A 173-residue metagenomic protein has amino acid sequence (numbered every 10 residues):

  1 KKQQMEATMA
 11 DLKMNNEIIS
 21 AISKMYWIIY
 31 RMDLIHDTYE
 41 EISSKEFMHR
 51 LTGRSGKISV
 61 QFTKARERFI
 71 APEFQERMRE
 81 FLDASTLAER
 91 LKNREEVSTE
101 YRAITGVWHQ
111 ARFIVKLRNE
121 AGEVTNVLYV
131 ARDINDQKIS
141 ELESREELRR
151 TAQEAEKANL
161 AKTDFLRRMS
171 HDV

Functional and structural regions predicted by a protein language model:
K1-M14, R132-K157: PAS-associated C-terminal cap
N15-I19, I29, T86-A88, S98-E100 (+1 more regions): Generic recognition of flexible, low-complexity loop/linker segments
E17-F69: PAS-family sensory domain signal
S23, E147-V173: Primarily the dimerization/phosphotransfer
I58-T86, N93-R94: PAS/Per-ARNT-Sim sensory domains
T99-V107: PAS-family sensory domains
A111-K138: Short loop/turn elements at sensory-signaling interfaces that couple input to output
